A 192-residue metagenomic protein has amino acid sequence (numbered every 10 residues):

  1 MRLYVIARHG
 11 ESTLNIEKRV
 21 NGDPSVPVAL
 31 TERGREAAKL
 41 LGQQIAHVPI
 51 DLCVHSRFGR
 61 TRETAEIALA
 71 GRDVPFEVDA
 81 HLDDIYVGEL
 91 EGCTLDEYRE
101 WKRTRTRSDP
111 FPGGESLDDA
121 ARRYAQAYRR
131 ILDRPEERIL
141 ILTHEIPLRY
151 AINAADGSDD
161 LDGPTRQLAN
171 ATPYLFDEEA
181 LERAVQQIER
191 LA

Functional and structural regions predicted by a protein language model:
R2-L3, A7-R72, W101, E115: Active-site-proximal alpha-helix that buttresses catalytic centers in soluble enzyme cores
Y4, E137-E145: Generic beta-sheet signal
S12, P147-L148: Short active-site segment of divalent metal-dependent hydrolases/proteases that encodes the spacing between
I16-V20, G88-G92, N153-A154, I188: Short aromatic-enriched loop/helix-cap "lid" or pocket-rim segments at secondary-structure transitions that line
V28-A29, A70-Q126, T165, A184-V185: Phosphate-handling substructures
A46-P49, I131-E137: Glycine-rich phosphate-binding loop signature in dinucleotide/nucleotide-binding domains
H55-S56, R122, L142-T143: Short beta-strand scaffold positions
D159-E189: Domain-level recognition of soluble alpha/beta enzyme cores, biased toward histidine phosphatases/phosphomutases
